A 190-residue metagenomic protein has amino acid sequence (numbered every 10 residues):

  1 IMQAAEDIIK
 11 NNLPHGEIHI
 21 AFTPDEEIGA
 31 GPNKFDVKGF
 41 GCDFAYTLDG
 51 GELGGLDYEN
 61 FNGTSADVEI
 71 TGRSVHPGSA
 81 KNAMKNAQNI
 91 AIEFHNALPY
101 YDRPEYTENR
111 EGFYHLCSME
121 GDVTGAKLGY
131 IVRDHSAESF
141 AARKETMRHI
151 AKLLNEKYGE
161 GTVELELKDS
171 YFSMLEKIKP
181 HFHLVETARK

Functional and structural regions predicted by a protein language model:
I1-E26, A66-I70, H76, K81-Y101 (+1 more regions): Alpha-helical metal-binding/catalytic segments enriched in His/Glu/Asp
M2-E59, E111-F113, C117, G121 (+2 more regions): Acidic/histidine-rich catalytic neighborhood of metal-dependent amide-processing enzymes
G31, G55-L56, P77-A80, A137-A141 (+1 more regions): A generic structural signal for short coil/turn motifs at secondary-structure boundaries
D36-G39, N62-G63, K85-N86, E145-H149: Short, solvent-exposed amphipathic alpha-helical segments in soluble enzyme and RNA/protein-processing domains
D57-I70, V185-R189: Acidic-glycine-rich active-site phosphate/pyrophosphate-binding loop
Q88-K190: Metal-dependent amide/peptide-bond hydrolase catalytic core, centered on the "pita-bread" metallohydrolase fold
